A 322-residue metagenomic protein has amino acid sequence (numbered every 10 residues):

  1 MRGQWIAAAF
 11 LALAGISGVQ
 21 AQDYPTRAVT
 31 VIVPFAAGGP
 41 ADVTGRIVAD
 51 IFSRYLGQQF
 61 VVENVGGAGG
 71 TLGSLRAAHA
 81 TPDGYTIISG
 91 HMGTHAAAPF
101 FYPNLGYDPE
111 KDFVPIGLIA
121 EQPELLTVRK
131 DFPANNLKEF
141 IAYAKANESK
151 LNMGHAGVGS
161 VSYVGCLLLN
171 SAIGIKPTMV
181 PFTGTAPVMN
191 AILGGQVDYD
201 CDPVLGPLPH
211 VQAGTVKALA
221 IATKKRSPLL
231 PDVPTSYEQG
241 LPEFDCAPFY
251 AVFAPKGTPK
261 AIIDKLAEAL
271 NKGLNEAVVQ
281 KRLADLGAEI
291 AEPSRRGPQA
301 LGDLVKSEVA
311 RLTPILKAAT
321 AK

Functional and structural regions predicted by a protein language model:
M1-Q4: Positively charged n-region of N-terminal signal peptides that target proteins for export
I6-G15: Bacterial N-terminal signal peptides
Q20-K111, K150-N152, G174-Y199, P203 (+4 more regions): N-terminal (or domain-start) structured segment
T26-A28, K260-K322: An extracytoplasmic/periplasmic, membrane-proximal ligand-sensing/linker region
H79-Y85, F100-P187, S236-E238, F249-R282: Hinge/capping helix and adjacent helix->loop/strand transition within the periplasmic-binding protein
D108-I119, G154, K176-V180, D198-Y199 (+2 more regions): Short beta-strand->loop
